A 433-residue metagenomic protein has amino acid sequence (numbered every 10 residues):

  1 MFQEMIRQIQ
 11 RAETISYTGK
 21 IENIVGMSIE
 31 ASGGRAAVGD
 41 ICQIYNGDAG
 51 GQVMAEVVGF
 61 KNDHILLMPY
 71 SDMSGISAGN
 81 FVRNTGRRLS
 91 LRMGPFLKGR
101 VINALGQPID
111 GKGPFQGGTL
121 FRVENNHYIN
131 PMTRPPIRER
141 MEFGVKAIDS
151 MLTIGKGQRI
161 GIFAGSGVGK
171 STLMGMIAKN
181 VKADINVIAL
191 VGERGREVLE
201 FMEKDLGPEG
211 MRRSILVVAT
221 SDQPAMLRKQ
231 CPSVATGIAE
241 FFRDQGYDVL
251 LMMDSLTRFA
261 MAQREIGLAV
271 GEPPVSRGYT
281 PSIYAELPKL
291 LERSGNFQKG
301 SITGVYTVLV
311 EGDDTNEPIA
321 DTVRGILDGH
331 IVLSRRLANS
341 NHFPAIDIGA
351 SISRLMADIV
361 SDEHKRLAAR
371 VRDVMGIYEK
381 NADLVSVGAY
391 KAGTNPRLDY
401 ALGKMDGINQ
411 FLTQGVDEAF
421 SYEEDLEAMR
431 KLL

Functional and structural regions predicted by a protein language model:
M1-I109: N-terminal accessory targeting/assembly segments
F2-M5, I9, T85, F143-I148 (+3 more regions): Phosphate-interacting basic helix/loop segments used at nucleotide- and nucleic-acid interfaces
E4, N84-G86, A104, T119 (+11 more regions): Residue-level signal for pocket-adjacent positions within structured domains
R7, G51-M54, L89-M93, P108-P114 (+4 more regions): Active-site phosphate-binding and catalytic loops of NTP-dependent enzymes
N23, G33, N46, G59 (+11 more regions): Flexible glycine-/small-residue-rich
N80-V82, L89, F96, I109-Q158 (+3 more regions): P-loop NTPase nucleotide-binding/switch module
S150-M151, G157-L433: P-loop NTPase catalytic core
